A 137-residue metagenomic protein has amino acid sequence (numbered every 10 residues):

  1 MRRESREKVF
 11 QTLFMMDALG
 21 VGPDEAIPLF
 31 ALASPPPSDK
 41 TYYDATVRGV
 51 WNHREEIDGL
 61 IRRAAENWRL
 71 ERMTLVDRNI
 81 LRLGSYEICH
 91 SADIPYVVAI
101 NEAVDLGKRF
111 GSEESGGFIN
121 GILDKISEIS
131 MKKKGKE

Functional and structural regions predicted by a protein language model:
M1-E137: N-terminal interaction/assembly modules
